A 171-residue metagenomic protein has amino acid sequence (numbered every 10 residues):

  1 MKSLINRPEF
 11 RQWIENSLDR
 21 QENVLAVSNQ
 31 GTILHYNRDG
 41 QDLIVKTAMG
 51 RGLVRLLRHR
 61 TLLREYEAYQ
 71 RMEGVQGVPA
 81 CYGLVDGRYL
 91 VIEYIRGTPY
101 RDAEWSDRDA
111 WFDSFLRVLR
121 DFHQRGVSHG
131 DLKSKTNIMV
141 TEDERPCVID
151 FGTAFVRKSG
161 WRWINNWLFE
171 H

Functional and structural regions predicted by a protein language model:
M1-V24: Juxta-kinase regulatory segment immediately upstream of eukaryotic protein kinase catalytic domains
S17-Q70: ATP-binding glycine-rich loop module of kinase domains
H35-G40, E93-Y94, T141: Active-site beta-strand termini and strand-to-loop segments that position acidic
R58-R64, A68-S114: Conserved structural core of kinase catalytic domains
R96, S134, T153: Short, glycine/acidic-enriched loop or turn micro-motifs at the edges of active sites
S114-Q124: Short C-lobe core helix of eukaryotic-like protein kinase catalytic domains
Q124-T141: Catalytic-loop of the protein kinase fold
T141-H171: C-lobe/activation-segment region of protein kinase-like
